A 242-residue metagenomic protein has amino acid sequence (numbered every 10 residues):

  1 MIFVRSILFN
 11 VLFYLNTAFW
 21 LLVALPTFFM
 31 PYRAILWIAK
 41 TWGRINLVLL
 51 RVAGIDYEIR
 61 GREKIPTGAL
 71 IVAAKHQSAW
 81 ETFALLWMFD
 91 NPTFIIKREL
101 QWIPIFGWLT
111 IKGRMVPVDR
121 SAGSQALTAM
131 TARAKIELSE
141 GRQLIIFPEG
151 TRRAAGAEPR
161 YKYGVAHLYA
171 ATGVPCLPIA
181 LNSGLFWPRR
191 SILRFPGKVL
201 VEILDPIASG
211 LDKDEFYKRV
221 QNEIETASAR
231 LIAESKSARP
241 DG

Functional and structural regions predicted by a protein language model:
M1-L8, L12, N16-F19, V23: Membrane-interacting alpha-helical segments
T17-A39, R44, V52-A53, P66-G123: Catalytic core of membrane glycerolipid acyltransferases/transacylases, capturing the structured, soluble-facing
V52-R60, L127-T128, N182-L185: Short gly/ser/thr-rich secondary-structure transition/capping motifs
I59, V116-D119, S209: Short acidic-hydrophobic, aromatic-tinged amphipathic segments that line or gate anion-handling sites
I59, V72, F94-I95, V201-I203: Generic preference for hydrophobic
G61-I65: Glycine-rich helix-loop-beta junction characteristic of Rossmann-like nucleotide cofactor-binding loops
T128-G242: Non-catalytic C-terminal accessory region of glycerolipid acyltransferases and related lyso-lipid remodeling enzymes
